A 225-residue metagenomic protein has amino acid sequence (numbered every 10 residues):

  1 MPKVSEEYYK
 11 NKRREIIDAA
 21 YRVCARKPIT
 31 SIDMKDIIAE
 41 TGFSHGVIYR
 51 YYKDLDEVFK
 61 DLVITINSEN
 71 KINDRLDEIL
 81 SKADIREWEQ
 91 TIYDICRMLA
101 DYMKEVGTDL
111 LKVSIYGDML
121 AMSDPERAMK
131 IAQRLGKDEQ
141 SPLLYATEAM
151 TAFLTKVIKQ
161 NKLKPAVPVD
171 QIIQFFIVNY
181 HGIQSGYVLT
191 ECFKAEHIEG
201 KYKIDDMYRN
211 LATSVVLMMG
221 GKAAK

Functional and structural regions predicted by a protein language model:
M1-N11, A223-K225: N-terminal intrinsically disordered/low-complexity leader segments
E15, V23-T65: Helix-turn-helix
I29, L163-K164: Conserved hydrophobic residue
D61, R75-L111, V169-F176, Y208: Hydrophobic alpha-helical connector segments
E69, N73-D74: Conserved phosphoryl-transfer catalytic core
E78, R86, Q90, K112-V113 (+2 more regions): Amphipathic alpha-helical packing segments from all-alpha helical-bundle domains
E78, R97-E105, S114-E126, S214-M219: Helix-loop "lid/cap" segments that line or gate small-molecule binding pockets
M98-D101, L144, E148, A152-Q160 (+1 more regions): C-terminal peripheral helix-coil segments that are non-catalytic and often amphipathic
